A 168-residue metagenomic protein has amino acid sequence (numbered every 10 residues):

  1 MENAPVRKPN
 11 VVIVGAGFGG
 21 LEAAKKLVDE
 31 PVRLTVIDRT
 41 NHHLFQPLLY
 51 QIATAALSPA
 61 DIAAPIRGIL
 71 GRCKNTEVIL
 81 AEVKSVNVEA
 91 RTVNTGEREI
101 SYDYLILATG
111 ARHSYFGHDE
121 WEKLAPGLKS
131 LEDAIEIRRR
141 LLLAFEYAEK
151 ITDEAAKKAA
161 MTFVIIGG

Functional and structural regions predicted by a protein language model:
M1-K8, T76-V164: FAD-binding core/adjacent interface of flavoenzyme oxidoreductases
E2-E77, A159, F163-I165: Beta1-alpha1 glycine-rich phosphate/pyrophosphate-binding loop at the start of Rossmann-like nucleotide-binding domains
G168: Phosphate/ribose-phosphate-bearing ligand recognition and processing surfaces, centered on ADP-ribose/NAD(+/P+) systems
